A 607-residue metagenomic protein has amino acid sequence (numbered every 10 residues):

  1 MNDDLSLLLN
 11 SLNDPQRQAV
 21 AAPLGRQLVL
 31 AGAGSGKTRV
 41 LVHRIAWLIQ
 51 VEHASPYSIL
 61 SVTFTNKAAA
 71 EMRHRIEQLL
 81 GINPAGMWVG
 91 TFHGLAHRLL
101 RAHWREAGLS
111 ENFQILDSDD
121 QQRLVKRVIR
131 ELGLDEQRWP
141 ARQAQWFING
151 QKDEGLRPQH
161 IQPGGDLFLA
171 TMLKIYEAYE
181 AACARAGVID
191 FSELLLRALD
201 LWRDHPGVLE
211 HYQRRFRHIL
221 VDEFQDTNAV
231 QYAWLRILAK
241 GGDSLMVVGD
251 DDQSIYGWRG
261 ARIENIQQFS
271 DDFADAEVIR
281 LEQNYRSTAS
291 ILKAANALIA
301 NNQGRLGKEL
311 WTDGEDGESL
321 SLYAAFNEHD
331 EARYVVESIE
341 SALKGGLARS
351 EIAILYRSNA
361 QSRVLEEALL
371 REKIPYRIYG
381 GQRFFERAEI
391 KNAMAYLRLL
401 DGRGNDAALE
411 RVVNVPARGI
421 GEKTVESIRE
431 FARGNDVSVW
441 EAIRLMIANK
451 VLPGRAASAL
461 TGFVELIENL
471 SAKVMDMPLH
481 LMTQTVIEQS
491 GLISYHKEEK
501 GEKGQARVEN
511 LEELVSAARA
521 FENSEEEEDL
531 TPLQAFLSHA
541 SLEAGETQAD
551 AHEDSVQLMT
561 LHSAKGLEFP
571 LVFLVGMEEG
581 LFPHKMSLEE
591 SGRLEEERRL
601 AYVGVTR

Functional and structural regions predicted by a protein language model:
L5, N10-A21, G25-L30, V40 (+7 more regions): Conserved helicase NTPase motor core
G25, A54-S58, N83-G86, L124 (+9 more regions): Short glycine-/polar-rich loops that comprise or flank the Walker A/P-loop and associated switch/sensor motifs
V29, A33, T38-L41, I45 (+7 more regions): Helicase P-loop NTPase motor core
R39-S55, E71, R75, R236-K240: Walker A/P-loop NTP-binding motif
L48-S61, G81, G346-L347: Conserved SF1/SF2 helicase motif Ia
S58-K152, Q159-L167, Y323, V336: Conserved P-loop NTPase-based nucleic-acid remodeling module centered on helicase motor cores
V89-T91, E193, R197-A198, D554-L561: Conserved two-lobed SF2 helicase motor
I161, G165, A348, S362-I374 (+2 more regions): Conserved helicase C-terminal RecA-like lobe
